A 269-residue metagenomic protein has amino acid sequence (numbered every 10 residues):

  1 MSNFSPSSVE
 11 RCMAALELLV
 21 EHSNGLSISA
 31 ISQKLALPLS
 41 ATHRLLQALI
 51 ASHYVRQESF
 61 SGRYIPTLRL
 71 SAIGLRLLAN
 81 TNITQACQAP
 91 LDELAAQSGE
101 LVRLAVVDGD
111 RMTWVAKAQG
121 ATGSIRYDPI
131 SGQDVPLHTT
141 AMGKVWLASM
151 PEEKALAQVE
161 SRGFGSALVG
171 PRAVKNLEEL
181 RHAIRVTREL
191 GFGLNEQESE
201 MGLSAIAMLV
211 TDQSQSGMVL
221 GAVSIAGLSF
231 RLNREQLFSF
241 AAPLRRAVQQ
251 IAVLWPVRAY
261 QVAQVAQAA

Functional and structural regions predicted by a protein language model:
M1-N80, T84-Q85, Q249-V257: N-terminal helix-turn-helix
S5-V9, I28, R63, T67 (+8 more regions): Short, structured helix-loop boundary elements
L18, K34, A86-Q97, R103 (+4 more regions): Amphipathic alpha-helical regulatory segments at dimerization interfaces that relay allosteric signals between sensory
V55-Q57, L104-A105, V210: A structural signal for short hydrophobic beta-strand segments in well-ordered beta-sheet cores
F60-R162: Amphipathic alpha-helical effector-binding/dimerization core of metabolite-sensing transcriptional regulators
P136-L137, K144-M150, K154-A157, A167 (+2 more regions): Regulatory sensory and allosteric helical modules in signal-transduction proteins and certain transcription factors
R172-V248, V253: Extended hydrophobic
P256-A269: Short, highly charged C-terminal tails/helix-capping segments
